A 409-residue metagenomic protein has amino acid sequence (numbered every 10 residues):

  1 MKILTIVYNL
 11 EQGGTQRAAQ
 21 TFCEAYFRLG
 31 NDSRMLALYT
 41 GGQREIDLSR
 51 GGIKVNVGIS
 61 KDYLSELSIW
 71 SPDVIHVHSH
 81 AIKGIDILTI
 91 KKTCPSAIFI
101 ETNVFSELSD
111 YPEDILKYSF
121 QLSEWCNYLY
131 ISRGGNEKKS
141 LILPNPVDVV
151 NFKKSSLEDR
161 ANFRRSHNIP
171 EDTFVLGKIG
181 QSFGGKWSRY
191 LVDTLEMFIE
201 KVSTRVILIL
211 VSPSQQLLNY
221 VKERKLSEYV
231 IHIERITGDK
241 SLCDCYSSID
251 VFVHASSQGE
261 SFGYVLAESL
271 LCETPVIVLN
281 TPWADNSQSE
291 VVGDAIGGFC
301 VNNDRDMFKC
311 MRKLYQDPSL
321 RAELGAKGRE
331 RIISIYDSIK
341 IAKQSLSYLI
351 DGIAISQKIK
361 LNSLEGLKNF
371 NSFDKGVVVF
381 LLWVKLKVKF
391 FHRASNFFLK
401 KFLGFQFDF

Functional and structural regions predicted by a protein language model:
L4, P170-K186, V192, I209: Conserved donor-binding/catalytic core segment of Leloir-type glycosyltransferases
A37, P275-A284: Short hydrophobic beta-strand element within catalytic cores of glycosyltransferases and related nucleotide-activated
K117-E158: Donor nucleotide-sugar binding/catalytic pocket of nucleotide-sugar-dependent glycosyltransferases
K153-I169: A short helix/loop element that forms part of the nucleotide-sugar donor recognition site in Leloir-type
L218-T237: Nucleotide-activated donor-binding/catalytic signature segment of Leloir-type glycosyltransferases, i.e., the conserved
D244-I249: Short alpha-helical donor nucleotide-sugar binding micro-motif in glycosyltransferases
D294-R305, K313-P318: Conserved acidic donor-binding segment of nucleotide-sugar-dependent glycosyltransferases
K313, L320-I335, I341-Q344, S363: A short, well-ordered alpha-helix in the C-terminal region of glycosyltransferases
